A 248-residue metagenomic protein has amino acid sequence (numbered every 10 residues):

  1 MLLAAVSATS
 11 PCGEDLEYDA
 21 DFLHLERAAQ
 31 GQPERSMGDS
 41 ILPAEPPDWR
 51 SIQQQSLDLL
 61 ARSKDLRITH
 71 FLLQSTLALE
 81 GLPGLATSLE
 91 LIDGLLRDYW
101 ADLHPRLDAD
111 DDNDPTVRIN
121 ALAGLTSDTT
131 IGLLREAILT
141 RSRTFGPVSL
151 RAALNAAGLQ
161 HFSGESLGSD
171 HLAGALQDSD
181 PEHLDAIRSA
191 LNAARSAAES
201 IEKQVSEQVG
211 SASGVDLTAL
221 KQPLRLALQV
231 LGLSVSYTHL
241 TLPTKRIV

Functional and structural regions predicted by a protein language model:
M1-D110, N120, D128, L134: N-terminal domain-start signal
I41-A44, D58-A61, D65, T76-E80 (+4 more regions): Non-transmembrane, amphipathic alpha-helical segments
I52, L59, L66-T69, L85-S88 (+5 more regions): Amphipathic alpha-helices that form helix-helix packing interfaces
L103-F162: Internal, well-ordered alpha/beta segment that forms a basic, Gly-enriched binding/recognition surface
D111-A123, S213-G232, L240: Charge-rich, acidic-biased intrinsically disordered regions
G146-D185: Extended, charged alpha-helical interaction scaffolds
T238-T244: Conserved small/polar residues in nucleotide/adenosyl-binding loops
